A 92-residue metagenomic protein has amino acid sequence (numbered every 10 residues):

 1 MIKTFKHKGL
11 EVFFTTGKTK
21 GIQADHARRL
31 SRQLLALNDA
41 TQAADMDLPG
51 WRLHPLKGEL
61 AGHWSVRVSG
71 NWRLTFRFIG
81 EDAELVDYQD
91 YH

Functional and structural regions predicted by a protein language model:
M1-Q33: Arg/Lys-rich, positively charged N-terminal/basic patches that mediate binding to nucleic acids
I2-T4, T41, A61-V68, F78: Alpha-helical interaction segments
K6, P49-R52, D87: A secondary-structure boundary/capping signal
A27-T41, M46: PIN-domain endoribonuclease scaffold, especially VapC-family toxins
R32-L35, H54, L74: N-terminal, well-ordered alpha-helical segments
T41-W64: A short, surface-exposed loop/turn module that caps and links secondary-structure elements
W64-H92: Enriched for short, Lys/Arg-rich terminal
